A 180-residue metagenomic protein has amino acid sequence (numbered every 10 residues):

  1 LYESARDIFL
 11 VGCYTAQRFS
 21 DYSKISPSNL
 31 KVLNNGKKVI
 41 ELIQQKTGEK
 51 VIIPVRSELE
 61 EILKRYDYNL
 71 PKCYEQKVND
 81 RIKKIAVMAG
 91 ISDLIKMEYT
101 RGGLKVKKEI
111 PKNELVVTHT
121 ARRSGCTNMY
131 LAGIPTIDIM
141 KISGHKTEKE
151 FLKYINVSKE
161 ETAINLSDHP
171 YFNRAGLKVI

Functional and structural regions predicted by a protein language model:
L1, Y68-K72, K83-K141: Short, basic (Lys/Arg/His-rich) helix/loop patches that form interaction surfaces in the mid-to-C-terminal regions
L1-F19, Y74-K77: Basic, Lys/Arg- and aromatic-enriched nucleic-acid-binding interface segment
V11-I25, A132-P135, H145: A short, glycine-centered helix-capping/turn motif at helix boundaries that positions DNA-contacting or catalytic
K24-I62: Conserved tyrosine-mediated DNA breakage-rejoining catalytic core shared by Y-recombinases
N29-G36, L115, L131-Y154, I180: Short, polar N-cap/turn motifs at the start of nucleic acid-interacting alpha helices
Q44-G48, S143-D168: Catalytic-site neighborhood detector that most strongly recognizes the C-terminal catalytic loop/helix of tyrosine
K72, D80, I91, H169-I180: C-terminal secondary-structure termini that scaffold catalytic or DNA-interacting sites
